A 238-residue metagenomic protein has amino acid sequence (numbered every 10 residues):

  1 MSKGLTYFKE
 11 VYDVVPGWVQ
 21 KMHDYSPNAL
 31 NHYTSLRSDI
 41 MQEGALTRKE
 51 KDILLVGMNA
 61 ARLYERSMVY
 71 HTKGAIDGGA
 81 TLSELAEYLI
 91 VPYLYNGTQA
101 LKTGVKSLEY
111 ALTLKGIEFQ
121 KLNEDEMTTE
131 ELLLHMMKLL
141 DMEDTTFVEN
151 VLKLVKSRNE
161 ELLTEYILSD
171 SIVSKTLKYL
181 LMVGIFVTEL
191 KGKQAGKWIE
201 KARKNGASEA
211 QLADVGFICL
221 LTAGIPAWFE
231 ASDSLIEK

Functional and structural regions predicted by a protein language model:
M1-R48, A100-L177, G196-N205, A227-K238: Acidic, glycine/proline-rich low-complexity segments that act as flexible tails and inter-domain linkers
R48-I53, L82-Y88, K175-L180, Q211-D214: Alpha-helical scaffolds flanking conserved acidic
K51-R66, K178-G192: Amphipathic, charged-and-aliphatic alpha-helical interface segments that function as noncatalytic docking
L54-V56, A61-I117: Extended, hydrophobic interaction surfaces within ordered domains
G78-T81, K204-S208: A short, structured loop/turn motif at beta-sheet edges
S83-E84, I117-N123, A210-Q211: Boundary/linker segments of alpha-helical solenoid repeat arrays
